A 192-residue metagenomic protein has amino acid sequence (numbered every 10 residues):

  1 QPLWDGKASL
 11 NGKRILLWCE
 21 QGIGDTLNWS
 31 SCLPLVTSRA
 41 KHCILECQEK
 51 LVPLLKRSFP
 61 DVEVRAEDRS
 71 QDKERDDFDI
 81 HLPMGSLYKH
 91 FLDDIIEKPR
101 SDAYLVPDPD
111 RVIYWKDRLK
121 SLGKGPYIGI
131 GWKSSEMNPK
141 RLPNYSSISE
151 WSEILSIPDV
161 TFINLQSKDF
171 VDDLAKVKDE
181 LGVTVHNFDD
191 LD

Functional and structural regions predicted by a protein language model:
Q1-D192: Catalytic machinery of carbohydrate-active enzymes, primarily nucleotide-sugar-dependent glycosyltransferases
